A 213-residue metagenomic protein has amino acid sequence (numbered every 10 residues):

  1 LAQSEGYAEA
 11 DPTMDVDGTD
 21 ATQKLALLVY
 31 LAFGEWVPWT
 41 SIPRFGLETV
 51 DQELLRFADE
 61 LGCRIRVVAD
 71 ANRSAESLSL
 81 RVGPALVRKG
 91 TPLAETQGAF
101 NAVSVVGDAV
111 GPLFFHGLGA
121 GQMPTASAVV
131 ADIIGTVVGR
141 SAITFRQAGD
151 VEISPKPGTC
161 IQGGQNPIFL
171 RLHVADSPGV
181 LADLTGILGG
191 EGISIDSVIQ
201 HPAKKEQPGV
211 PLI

Functional and structural regions predicted by a protein language model:
L1-E95, F100-A102, G121: Substrate-binding/catalytic subdomain of NAD(P)-dependent oxidoreductase enzymes
A21, T125-A128: Catalytic-loop motifs flanking and including active-site residues across diverse enzymes
L61, E76, A99-N101, A109 (+3 more regions): A generic structural signal for well-ordered coil/turn residues at beta-strand boundaries that shape enzyme active-site
D70-A71, V106-D108, H173: A generic structural motif
G83-D108, G119-M123, G189-K205: Low-complexity, glycine/alanine/valine/leucine- and proline-rich hydrophobic stretches
V105-H116, V130: An anion-binding loop in the catalytic cleft
L113-L118, P211-I213: Short, well-ordered beta-strand elements
A128, I133-I213: A conserved regulatory-domain signal marking ACT and ACT-like small-molecule sensing domains and adjacent regulatory
